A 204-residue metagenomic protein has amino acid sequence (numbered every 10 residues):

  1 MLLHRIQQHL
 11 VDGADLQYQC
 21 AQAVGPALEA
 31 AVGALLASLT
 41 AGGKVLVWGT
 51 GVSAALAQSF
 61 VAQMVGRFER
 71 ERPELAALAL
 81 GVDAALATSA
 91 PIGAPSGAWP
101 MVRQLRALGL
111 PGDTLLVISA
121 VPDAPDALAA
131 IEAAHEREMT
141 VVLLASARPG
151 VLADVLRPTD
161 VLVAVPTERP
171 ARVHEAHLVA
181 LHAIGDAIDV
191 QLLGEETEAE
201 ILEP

Functional and structural regions predicted by a protein language model:
M1-Q22: Generic N-terminal amphipathic, Lys/Arg-enriched alpha-helix
D12, A34, S59, Q63 (+5 more regions): Alpha-helical scaffold segments in soluble metabolic enzymes
A23, A27-A30, G42, Q191-P204: Active-site phosphate/pyrophosphate-binding segments
L28-E29, P95-P100, A145: Short gly/ser/thr-rich secondary-structure transition/capping motifs
A34-G109: Glycine-rich, small/polar surface segments that engage phosphate groups of diverse ligands
T50, V82, A120, S146-A147: Cofactor-binding loop segments of dinucleotide-utilizing enzymes, especially the Rossmann-like FAD- and NAD(P)+-binding
G112-I118, P122-L143, P149-V165, G194: C-terminal binding/interaction regions
S146-T197, I201-E203: Short alpha-helices
